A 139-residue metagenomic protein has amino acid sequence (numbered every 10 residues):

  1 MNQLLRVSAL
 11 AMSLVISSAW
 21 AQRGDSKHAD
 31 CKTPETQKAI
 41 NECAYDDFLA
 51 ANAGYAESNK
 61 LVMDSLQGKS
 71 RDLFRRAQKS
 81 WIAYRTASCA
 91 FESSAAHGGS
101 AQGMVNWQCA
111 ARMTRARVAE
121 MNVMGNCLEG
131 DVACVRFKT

Functional and structural regions predicted by a protein language model:
M1, L14, K138-T139: Charged interaction patches that mediate protein-protein contacts
M1-A9: Bacterial N-terminal signal peptides that target proteins for export
S8-S17: Bacterial N-terminal signal peptides
W20-T139: N-terminal alpha-helical modules
